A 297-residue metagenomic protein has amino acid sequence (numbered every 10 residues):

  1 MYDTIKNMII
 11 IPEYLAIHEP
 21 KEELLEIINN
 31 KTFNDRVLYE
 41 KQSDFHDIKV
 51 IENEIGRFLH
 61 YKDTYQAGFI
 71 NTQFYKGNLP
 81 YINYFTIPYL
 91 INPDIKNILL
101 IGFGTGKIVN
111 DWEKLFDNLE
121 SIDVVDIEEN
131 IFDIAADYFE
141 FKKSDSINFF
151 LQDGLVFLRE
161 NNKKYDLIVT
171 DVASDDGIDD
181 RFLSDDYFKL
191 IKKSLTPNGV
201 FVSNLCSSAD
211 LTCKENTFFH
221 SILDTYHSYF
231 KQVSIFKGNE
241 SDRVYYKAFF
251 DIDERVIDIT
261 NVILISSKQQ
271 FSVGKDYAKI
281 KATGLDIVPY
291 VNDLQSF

Functional and structural regions predicted by a protein language model:
M1-A16, P20, K76-C206, D210-F219 (+3 more regions): The AdoMet/dcAdoMet-binding core of the Class I SAM-like
Y2-A67, I87, Q232-F297: Soluble small-group transferase modules, centered on the S-adenosyl donor enzyme superfamily
D63-Y75, D180: Acidic/histidine-rich helix-loop elements that form or flank divalent-metal/phosphate-binding sites at the catalytic
